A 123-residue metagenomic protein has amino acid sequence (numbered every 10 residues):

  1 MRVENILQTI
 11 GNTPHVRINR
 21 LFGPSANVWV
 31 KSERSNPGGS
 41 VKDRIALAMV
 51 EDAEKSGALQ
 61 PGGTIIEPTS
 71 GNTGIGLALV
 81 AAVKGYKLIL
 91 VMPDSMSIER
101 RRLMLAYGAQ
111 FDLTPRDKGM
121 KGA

Functional and structural regions predicted by a protein language model:
M1-A123: PLP-dependent amino-acid enzyme catalytic core
